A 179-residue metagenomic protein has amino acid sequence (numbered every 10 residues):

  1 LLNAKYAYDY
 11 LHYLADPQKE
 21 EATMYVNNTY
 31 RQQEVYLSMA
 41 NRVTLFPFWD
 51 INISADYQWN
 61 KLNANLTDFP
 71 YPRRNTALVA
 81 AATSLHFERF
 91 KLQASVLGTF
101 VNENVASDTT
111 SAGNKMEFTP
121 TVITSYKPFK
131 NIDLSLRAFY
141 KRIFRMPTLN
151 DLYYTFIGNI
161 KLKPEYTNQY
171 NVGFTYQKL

Functional and structural regions predicted by a protein language model:
L1, T110-N114, T119-L179: Outer-membrane beta-barrel signature, preferentially recognizing the C-terminal barrel domain of Gram-negative
L1-S111, K115-T121, K127: Face-selective signature of the C-terminal outer-membrane beta-barrel domain
